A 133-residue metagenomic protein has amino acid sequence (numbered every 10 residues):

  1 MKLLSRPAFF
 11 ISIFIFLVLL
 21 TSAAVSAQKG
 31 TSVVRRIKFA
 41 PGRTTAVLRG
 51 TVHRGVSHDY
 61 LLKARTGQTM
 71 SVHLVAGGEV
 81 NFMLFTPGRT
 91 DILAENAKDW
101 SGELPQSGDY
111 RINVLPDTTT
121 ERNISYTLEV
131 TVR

Functional and structural regions predicted by a protein language model:
K2-S12: Bacterial N-terminal signal peptides that target proteins for export
S5, L20-A24: Short, intrinsically disordered, low-complexity terminal segments
I11-T21: Bacterial N-terminal signal peptides
S26-H53: Transition segment at domain starts
Q28-K38, Y60, V114-R133: C-terminal edge strands of extracellular/lumenal beta-sandwich accessory domains
R43-T45, R65, N81, L93 (+1 more regions): Mature soluble domains of exported/periplasmic/lumenal proteins and thiol-rich metal-chelating peptides
T51-L115: Acidic, Ser/Thr/Pro-rich low-complexity intrinsically disordered segments
